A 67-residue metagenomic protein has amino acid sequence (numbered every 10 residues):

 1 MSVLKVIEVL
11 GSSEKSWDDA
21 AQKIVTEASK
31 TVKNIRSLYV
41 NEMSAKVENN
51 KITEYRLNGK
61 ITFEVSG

Functional and structural regions predicted by a protein language model:
S2-R36: Short, well-ordered alpha-helical segments
V3-I7, T26, E42-S44, N50-T53: Amphipathic alpha-helical hairpins
L4, L38, R56-N58: Structural motif
L10, N41, T62: Residues in well-ordered beta-strands of folded domains
K33-V47: Charge-dense, low-complexity polyampholytic segments
S44-G67: A cross-kingdom feature marking charged/low-complexity
